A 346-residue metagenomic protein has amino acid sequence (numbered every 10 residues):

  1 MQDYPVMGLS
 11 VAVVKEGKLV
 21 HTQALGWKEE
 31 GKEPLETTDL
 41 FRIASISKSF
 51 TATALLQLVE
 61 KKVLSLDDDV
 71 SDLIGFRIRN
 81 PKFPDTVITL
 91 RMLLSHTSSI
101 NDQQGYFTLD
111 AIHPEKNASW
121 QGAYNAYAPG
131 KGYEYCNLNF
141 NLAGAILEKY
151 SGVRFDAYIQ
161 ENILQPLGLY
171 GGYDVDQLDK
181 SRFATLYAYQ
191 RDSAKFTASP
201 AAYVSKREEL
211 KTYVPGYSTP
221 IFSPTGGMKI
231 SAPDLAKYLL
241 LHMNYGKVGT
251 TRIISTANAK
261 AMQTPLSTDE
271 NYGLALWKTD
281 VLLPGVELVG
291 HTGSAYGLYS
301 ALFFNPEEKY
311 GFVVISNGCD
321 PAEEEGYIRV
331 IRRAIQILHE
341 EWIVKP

Functional and structural regions predicted by a protein language model:
M1-F41, V63, P114-Y124, H339: Short, conserved catalytic-motif segment at the N-terminal edge
D3-S10, G31-M92, Y127-L138, S223-G226 (+1 more regions): Short active-site loop at a secondary-structure junction that contains or immediately precedes the catalytic residue(s)
A24-G26, P200, S300, S316: Short clusters of small/polar residues that mark proteolytic maturation junctions
G26-E30, T219, C319-P321: A short acidic/small-residue loop/turn micro-motif
K32-E33, Y299-L302, A322-I328: A short, polar/proline- and glycine-enriched secondary-structure boundary/capping micro-motif
P81-S294: Short, surface-exposed loop or secondary-structure junction motifs that flank catalytic or metal-binding residues
L288, Y299-F303, K309-G318: Short, well-ordered beta-strand elements
N317-P346: Short, gly/Ser/Thr-rich active-site loops of penicillin-recognizing serine hydrolases
